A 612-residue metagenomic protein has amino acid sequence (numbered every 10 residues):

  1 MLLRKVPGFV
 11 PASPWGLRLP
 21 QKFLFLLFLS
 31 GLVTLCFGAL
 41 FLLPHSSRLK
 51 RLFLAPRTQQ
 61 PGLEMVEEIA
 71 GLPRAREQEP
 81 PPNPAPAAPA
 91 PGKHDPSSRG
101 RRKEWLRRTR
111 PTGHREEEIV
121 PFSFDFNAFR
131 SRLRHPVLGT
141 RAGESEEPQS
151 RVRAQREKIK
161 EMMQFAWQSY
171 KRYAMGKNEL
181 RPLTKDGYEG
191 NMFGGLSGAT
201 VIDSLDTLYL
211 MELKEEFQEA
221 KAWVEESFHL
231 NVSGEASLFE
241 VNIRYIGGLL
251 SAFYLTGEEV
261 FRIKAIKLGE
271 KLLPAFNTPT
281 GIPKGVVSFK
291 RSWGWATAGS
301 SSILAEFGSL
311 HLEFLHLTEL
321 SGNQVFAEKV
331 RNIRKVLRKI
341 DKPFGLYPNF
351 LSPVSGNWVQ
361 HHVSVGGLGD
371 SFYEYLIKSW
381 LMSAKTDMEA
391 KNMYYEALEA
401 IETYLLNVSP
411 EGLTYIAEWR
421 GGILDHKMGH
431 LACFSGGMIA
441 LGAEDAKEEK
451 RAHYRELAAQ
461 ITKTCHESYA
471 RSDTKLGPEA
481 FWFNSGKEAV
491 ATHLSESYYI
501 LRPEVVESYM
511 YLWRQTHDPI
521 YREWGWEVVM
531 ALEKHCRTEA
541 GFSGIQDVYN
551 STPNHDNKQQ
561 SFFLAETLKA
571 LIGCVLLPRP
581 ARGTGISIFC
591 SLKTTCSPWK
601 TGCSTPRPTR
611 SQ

Functional and structural regions predicted by a protein language model:
L2-A12, G16-R18, L24-F25, G31-R48 (+1 more regions): Glycan-recognition and catalytic cores of secretory/periplasmic carbohydrate-active enzymes
R51-L63: Cytosolic juxtamembrane regulatory segments of membrane proteins
